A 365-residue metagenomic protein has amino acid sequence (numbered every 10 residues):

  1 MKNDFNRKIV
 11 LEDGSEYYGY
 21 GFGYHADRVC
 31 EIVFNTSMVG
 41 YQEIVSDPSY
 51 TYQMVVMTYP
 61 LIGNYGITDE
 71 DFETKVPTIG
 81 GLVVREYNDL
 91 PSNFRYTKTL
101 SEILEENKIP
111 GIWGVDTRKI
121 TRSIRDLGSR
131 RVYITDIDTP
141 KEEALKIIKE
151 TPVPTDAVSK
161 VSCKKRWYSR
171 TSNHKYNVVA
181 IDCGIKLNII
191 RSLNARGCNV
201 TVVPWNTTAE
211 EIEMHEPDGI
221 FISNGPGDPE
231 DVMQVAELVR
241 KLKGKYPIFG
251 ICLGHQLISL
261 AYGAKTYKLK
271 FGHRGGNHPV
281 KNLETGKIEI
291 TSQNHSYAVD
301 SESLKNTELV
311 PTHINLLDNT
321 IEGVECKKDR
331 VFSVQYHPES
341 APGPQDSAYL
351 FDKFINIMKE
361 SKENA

Functional and structural regions predicted by a protein language model:
M1-E210, M214-H215, P229-D231, A341 (+1 more regions): RNA-binding accessory domains that recognize and position tRNA/RNA substrates
P110, N177, P247-F249, K265 (+1 more regions): Proline-centered loop/turn at the N-terminus of a beta-strand
S172-V178, T285-I288, C326-V331: Beta-strand-turn-beta hairpins that frame and shape the catalytic cleft of phosphate-ester-processing enzymes
M214, G219, N224-S301, G343-S361: Cysteine-nucleophile active-site neighborhood
K287-D329, A365: Catalytic beta-strand/loop cores that center a nucleophilic Ser/Cys/Thr and support acyl-enzyme chemistry
G323-A365: A glycine-centered loop/beta-turn motif at secondary-structure junctions
